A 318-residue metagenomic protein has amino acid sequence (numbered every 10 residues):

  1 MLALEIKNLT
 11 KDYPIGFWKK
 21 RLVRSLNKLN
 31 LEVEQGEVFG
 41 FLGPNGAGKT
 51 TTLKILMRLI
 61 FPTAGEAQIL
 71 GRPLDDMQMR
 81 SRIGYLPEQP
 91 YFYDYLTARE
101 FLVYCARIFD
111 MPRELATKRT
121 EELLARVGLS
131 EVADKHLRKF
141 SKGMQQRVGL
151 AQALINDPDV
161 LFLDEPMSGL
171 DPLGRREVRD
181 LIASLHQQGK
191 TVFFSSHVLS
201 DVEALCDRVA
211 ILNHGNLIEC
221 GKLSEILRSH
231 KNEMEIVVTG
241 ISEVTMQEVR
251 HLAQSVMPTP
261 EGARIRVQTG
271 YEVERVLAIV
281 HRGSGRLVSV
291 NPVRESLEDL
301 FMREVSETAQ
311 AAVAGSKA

Functional and structural regions predicted by a protein language model:
L2-L4, K11-N213, E219: ABC transporter nucleotide-binding domains
I15, Q35, E131, G240 (+2 more regions): Non-catalytic surface loops within mature trypsin-like serine protease
D110, K231, S306-Q310: Non-catalytic alpha-helical coupling and interface elements of nucleotide-dependent molecular machines and regulators
A210, R303-S306: Short low-complexity, flexible loop/linker segments enriched in glycine and/or proline with clustered acidic
S224-R228: Short acidic-hydrophobic catalytic motif
N232-E304: Short, charged/small-residue-rich alpha-helical element at the C-terminal edge of ABC transporter nucleotide-binding
A309-A318: Short, charged, intrinsically disordered terminal tails
